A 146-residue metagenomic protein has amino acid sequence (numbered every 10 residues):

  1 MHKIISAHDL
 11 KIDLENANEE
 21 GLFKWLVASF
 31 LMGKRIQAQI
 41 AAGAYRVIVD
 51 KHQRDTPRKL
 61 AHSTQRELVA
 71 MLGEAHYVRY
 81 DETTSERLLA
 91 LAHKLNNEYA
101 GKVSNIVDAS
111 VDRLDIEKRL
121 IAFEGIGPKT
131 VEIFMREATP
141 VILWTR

Functional and structural regions predicted by a protein language model:
M1-R87: Structure-specific DNA junction-binding interface
G33-G43, L95-G101, P140-L143: Short helix-capping/linker segments at secondary-structure and domain boundaries
Q53-E124, E137: Alpha-helical ds-nucleic-acid-binding substructure associated with the helix-hairpin-helix region of base-excision DNA
I133-R146: Phosphate-backbone recognition surface of nucleic-acid-processing proteins
